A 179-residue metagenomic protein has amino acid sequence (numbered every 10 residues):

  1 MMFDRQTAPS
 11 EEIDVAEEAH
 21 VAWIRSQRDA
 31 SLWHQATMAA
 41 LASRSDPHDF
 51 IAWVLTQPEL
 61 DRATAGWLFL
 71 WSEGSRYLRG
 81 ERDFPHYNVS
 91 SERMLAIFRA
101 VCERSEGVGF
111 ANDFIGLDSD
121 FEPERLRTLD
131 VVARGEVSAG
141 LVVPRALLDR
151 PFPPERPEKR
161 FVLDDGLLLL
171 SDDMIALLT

Functional and structural regions predicted by a protein language model:
M1-T179: Alpha-helical scaffold segments
